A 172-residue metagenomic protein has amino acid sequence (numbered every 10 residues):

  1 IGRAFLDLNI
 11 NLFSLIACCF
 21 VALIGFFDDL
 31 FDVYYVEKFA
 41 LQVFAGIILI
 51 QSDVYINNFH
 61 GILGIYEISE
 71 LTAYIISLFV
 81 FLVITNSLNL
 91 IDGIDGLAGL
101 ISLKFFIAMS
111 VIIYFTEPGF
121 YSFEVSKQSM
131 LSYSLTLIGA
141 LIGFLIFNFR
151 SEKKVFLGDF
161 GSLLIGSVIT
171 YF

Functional and structural regions predicted by a protein language model:
I1-F172: "…together with the soluble PPM/PP2C metallo-phosphatase catalytic core" -> "…together with the soluble PPM/PP2C
